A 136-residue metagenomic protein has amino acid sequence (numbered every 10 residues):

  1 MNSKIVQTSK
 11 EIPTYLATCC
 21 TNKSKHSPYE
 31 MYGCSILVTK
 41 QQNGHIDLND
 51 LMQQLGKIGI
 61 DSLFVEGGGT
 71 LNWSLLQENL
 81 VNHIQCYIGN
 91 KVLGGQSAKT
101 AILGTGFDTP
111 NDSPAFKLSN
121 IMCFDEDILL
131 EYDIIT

Functional and structural regions predicted by a protein language model:
M1-T136: Enzymes that bind and transform nitrogen-containing heteroaromatic metabolites
